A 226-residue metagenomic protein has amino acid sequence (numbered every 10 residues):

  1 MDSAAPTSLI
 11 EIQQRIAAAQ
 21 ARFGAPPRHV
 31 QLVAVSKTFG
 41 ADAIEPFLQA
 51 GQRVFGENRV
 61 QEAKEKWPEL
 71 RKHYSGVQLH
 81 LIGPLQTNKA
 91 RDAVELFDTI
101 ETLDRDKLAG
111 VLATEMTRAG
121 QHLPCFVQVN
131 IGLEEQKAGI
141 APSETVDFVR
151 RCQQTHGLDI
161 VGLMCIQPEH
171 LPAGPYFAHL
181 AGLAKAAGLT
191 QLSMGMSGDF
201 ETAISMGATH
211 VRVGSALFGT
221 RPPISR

Functional and structural regions predicted by a protein language model:
M1-Q191, M196-G198, I204-M206, T220: Conserved alpha/beta-domain cores
A208-R226: Gly/Pro- and small hydrophobic-enriched strand-loop and loop-to-helix capping segments that sit at the rims
